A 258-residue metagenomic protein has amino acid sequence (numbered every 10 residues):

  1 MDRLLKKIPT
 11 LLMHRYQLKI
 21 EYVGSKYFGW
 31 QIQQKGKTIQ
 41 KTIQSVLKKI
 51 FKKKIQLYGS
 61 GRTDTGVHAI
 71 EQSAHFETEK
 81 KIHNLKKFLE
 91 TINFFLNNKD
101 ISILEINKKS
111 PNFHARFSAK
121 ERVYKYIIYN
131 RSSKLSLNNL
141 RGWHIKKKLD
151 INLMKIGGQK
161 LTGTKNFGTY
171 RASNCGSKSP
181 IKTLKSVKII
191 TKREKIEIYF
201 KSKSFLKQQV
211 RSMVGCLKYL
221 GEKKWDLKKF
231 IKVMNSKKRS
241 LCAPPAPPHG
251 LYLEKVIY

Functional and structural regions predicted by a protein language model:
D2-Y258: Structured-RNA-binding interfaces characteristic of tRNA pseudouridine synthases
